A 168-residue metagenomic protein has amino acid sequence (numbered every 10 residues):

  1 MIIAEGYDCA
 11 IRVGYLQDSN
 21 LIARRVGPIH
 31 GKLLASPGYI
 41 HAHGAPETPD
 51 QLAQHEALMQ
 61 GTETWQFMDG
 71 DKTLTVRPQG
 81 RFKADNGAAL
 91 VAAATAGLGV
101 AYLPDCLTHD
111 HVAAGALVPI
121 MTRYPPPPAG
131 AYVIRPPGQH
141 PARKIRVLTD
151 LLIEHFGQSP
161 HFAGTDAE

Functional and structural regions predicted by a protein language model:
M1-A84: Acidic, Gly/Pro-rich loop/turn segments at junctions of secondary structure
M1-Y7, A88-G97: Short helices/loops that flank or line small-molecule/ion binding pockets
G14, P37, D105-C106, R123-Y124: Short secondary-structure boundary segments
A23-V26, Q79, A114-P126: Short beta-strand->loop
R24, D50, V91-A92, R146: Alpha-helical segments flanking ligand/cofactor-binding loops in enzyme cores
V91-L117: A ligand-binding cleft/hinge motif common to bilobed small-molecule-binding domains
C106-D110, A114, Y124-E168: C-terminal effector-binding regulatory domain of bacterial HTH transcription factors
